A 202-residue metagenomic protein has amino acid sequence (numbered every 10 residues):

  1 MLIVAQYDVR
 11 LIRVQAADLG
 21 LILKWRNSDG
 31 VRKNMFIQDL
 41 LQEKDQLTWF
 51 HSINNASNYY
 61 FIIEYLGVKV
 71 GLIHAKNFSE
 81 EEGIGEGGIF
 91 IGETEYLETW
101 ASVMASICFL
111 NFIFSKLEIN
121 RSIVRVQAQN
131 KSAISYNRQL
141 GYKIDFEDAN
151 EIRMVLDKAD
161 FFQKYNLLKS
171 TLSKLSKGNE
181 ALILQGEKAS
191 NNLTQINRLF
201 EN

Functional and structural regions predicted by a protein language model:
M1-L19, W25-S28, G67-N202: Acyl-donor (CoA/ACP) binding surface of acyl/acetyltransferases
A16-L23, E43, L47, H51: An amphipathic alpha-helix signature
G30-T48: Conserved GNAT-fold acetyl-CoA-binding loop/helix
K33, S57-N58, L117: Amphipathic alpha-helical interaction segments
F36, Y60-F61, N120: Short, polar/charged, Gly/Pro-enriched helix-capping and turn/loop motifs at alpha-helix termini and inter-helix linkers
L41-K44, I53-N54, I91-G92: Juxtamembrane/interface motifs at transmembrane-helix termini
H51-I62, G71: A short helix-loop-beta-strand connector motif used in the catalytic cores of GNAT acetyltransferases and, in some
